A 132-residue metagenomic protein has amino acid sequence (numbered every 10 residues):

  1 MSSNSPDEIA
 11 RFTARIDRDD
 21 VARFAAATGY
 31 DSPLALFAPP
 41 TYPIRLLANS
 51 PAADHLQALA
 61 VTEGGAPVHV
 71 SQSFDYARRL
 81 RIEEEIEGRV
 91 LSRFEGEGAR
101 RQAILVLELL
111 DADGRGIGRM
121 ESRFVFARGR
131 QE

Functional and structural regions predicted by a protein language model:
M1-S71, Q131: Hot-dog-fold acyl-thioester-processing enzymes
Y76-E132: HotDog/MaoC-like acyl-thioester-processing domains
